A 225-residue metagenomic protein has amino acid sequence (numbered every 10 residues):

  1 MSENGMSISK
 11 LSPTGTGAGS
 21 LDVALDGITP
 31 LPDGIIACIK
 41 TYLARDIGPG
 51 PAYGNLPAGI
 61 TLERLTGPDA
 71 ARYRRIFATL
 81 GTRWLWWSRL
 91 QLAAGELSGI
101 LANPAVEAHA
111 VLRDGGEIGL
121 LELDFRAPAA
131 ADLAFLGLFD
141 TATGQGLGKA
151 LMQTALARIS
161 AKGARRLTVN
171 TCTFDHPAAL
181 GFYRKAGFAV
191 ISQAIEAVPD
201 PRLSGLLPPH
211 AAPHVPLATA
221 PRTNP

Functional and structural regions predicted by a protein language model:
S2-T61, T66: Acyl-donor-binding surface of acyltransferase catalytic domains
S12, L56-S88, P209, V215 (+1 more regions): Short amphipathic alpha-helix that is part of the acyltransferase structural core
S20-G27, P32-C38, A197-P225: Acidic/histidine-enriched, glycine/proline-rich intrinsically disordered or flexible terminal extensions
S88-G95, L101-D140: A conserved beta-strand-loop-helix scaffold within acyl/acetyltransferase catalytic domains
F139-Q153, K162, F174-A178, K185: Conserved glycine-rich acetyl-CoA-binding loop
I159-T171: Conserved GNAT acetyl-CoA-binding A-motif
S160, F182-Q193: Conserved acetyl-CoA-binding loop of GNAT-fold acetyltransferases
V169-A179, E196-R202: Conserved beta-strand-loop-alpha-helix junction that forms the acyl-donor binding cleft
